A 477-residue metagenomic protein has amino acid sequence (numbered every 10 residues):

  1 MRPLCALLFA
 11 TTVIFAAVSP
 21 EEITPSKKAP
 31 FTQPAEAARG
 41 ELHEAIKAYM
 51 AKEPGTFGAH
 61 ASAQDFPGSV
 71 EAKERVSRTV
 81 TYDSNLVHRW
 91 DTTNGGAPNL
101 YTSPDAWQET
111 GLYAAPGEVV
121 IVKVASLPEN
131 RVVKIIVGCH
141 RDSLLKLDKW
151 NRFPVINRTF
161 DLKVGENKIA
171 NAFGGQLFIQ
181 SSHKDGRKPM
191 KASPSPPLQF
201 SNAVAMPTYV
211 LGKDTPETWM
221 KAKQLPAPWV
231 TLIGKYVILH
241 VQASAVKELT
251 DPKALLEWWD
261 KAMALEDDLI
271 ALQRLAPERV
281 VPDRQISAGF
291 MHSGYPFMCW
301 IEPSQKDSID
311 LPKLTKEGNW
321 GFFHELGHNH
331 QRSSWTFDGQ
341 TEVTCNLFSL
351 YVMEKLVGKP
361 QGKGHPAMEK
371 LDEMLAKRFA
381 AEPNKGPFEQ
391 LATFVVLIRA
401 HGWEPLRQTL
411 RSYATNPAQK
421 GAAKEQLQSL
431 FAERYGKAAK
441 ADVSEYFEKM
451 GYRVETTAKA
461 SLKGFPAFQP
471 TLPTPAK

Functional and structural regions predicted by a protein language model:
L4-I14: Hydrophobic helical h-region of N-terminal Sec-dependent signal peptides in bacterial secretory/periplasmic proteins
A17-D65, W229, K235-V241, E257: Activation corresponds to long, low-complexity, non-globular regions
A17-T24, Q33-G40, A48, D65 (+1 more regions): Beta/coil-rich, acidic/histidine-enriched accessory regions frequently appended to metallopeptidases
A48-A205: Beta-strand-enriched, solvent-exposed domains that form extended recognition/catalytic surfaces
P197-T231: Low-complexity, Pro/Ser/Thr- and charge-rich linker/hinge segments at domain boundaries
W219-M220, L225-A400, R407-T409: Catalytic cores of extracellular degradative/oxidative enzymes
K370-A458, A467: Active-site-proximal alpha-helical
